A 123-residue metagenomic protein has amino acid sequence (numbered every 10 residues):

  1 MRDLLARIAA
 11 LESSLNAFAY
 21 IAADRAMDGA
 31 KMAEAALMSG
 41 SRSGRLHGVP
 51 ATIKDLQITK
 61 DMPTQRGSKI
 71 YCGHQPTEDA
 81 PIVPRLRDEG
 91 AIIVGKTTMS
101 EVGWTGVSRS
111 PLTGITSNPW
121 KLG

Functional and structural regions predicted by a protein language model:
M1-G123: Gly/Ser-rich catalytic/binding loops embedded in alpha/beta enzyme cores
